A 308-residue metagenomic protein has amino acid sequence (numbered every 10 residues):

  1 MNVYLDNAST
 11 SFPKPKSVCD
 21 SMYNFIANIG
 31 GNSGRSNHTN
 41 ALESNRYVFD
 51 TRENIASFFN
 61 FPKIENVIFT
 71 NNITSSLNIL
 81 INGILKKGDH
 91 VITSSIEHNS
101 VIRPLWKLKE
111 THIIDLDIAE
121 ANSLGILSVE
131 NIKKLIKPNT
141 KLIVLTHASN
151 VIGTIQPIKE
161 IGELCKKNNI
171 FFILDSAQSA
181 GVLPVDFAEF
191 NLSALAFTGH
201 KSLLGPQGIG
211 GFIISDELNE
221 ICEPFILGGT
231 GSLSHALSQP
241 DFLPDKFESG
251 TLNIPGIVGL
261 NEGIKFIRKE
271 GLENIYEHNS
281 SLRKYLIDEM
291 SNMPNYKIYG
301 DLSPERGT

Functional and structural regions predicted by a protein language model:
M1-T308: Pyridoxal 5′-phosphate
